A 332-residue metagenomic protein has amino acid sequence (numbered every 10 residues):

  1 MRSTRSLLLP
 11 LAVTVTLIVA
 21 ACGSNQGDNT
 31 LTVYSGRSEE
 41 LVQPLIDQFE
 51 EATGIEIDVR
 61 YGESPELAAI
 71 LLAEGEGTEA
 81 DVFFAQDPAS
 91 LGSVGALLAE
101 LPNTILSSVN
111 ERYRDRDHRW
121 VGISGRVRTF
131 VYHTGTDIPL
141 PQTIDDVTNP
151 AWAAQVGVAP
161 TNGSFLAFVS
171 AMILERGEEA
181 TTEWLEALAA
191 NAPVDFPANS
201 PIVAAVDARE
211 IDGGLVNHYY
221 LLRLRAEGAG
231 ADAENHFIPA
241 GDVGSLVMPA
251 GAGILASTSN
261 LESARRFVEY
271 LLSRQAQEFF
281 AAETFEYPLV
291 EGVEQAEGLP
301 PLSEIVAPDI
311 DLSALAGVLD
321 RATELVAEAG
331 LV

Functional and structural regions predicted by a protein language model:
I18-A21: C-terminal motif of bacterial Sec signal peptides marking the signal peptidase cleavage site
G23-N25: Bacterial signal peptide processing site
G36-I57: Short, polar/charged alpha-helical segment
G36-Q43, G62-E66, L72, G77-I211 (+1 more regions): Extracytoplasmic ligand-binding site segments that recognize negatively charged/polar headgroups
A89-V94, D212-A233: A ligand-binding cleft/hinge motif common to bilobed small-molecule-binding domains
T129-T136, I173, V247-N260, F279-A282: A bilobed periplasmic-binding-protein/Venus flytrap-type ligand-binding module shared by bacterial periplasmic
A252-D309: Mature extracytoplasmic/periplasmic domains
E297-V332: Extracellular/periplasmic bilobal clamshell ligand-binding domains
